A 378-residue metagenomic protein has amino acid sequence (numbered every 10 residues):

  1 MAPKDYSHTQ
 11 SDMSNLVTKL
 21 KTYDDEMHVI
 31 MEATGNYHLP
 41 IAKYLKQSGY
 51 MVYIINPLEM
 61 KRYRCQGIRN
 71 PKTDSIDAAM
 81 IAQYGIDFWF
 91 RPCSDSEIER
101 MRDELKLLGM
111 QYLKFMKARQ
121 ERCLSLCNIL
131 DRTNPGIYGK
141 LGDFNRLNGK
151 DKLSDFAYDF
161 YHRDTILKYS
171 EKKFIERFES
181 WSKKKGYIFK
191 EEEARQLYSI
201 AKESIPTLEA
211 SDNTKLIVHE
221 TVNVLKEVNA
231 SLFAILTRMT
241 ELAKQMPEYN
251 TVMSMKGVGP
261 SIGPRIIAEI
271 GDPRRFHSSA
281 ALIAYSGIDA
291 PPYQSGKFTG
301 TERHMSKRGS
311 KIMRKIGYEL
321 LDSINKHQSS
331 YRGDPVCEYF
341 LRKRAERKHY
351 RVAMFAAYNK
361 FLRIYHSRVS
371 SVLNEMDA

Functional and structural regions predicted by a protein language model:
M1-A378: A detector of single, family-specific signature residues that are central to catalytic or substrate-handling motifs
